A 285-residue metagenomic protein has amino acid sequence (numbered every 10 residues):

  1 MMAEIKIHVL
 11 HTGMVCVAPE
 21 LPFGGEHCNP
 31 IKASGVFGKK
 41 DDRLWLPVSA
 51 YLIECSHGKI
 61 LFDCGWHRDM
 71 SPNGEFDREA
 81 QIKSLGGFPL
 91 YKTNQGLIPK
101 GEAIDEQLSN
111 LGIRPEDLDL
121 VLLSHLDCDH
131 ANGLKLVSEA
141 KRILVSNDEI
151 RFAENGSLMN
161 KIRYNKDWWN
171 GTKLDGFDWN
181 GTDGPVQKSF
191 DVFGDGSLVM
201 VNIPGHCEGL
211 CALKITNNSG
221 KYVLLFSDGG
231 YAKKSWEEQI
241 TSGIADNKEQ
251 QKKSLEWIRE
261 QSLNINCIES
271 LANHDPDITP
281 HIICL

Functional and structural regions predicted by a protein language model:
M1-E102, K221-S227: Metallo-beta-lactamase
I5, H27, L144-V145, E154-G171 (+3 more regions): C-terminal/domain-terminus segments
H8-L10, I60, L122, L144 (+3 more regions): Hydrophobic/aromatic beta-strand patches that form the interior of the parallel beta-sheet core in alpha/beta enzyme
V17, F62, D69-P72, D129-N132 (+3 more regions): Short catalytic/ligand-binding loop motif for oxyanion handling, primarily in non-cytosolic enzymes, centered on
G65-H67, R142-I150: Conserved catalytic scaffold of divalent metal-dependent phosphoesterases
H67, N180-G181, Q187-P204, E208-D277 (+1 more regions): Metallo-beta-lactamase
E75-V145: Active-site metal-binding motif and surrounding structural segment of the metallo-beta-lactamase
N94-I113, D117, N147-V201, K248-C267: Metallo-beta-lactamase
